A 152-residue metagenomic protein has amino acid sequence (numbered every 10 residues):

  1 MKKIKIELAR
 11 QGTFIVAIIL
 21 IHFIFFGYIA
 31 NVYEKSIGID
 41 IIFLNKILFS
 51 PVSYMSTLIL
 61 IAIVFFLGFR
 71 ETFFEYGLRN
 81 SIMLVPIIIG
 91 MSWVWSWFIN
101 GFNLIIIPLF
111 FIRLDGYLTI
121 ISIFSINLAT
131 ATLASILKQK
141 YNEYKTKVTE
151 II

Functional and structural regions predicted by a protein language model:
M1-K2, T146-I152: Low-complexity, intrinsically disordered extramembrane tails and loops of integral membrane proteins
M1-T57: N-terminal signal-anchor transmembrane alpha-helix
E7-I18, G77-V94: Transmembrane alpha-helical segments of multi-pass membrane proteins
E7-T13, I18-H22, N100-K147: Alpha-helical membrane-associated segments of multi-pass integral membrane proteins
I21, F25, I29, Y33 (+5 more regions): Alpha-helical membrane-inserting segments
V32-V52, M91-S122: Interfacial non-cytosolic loop connecting adjacent transmembrane helices
N45, F49-G77: Canonical alpha-helical transmembrane segments
